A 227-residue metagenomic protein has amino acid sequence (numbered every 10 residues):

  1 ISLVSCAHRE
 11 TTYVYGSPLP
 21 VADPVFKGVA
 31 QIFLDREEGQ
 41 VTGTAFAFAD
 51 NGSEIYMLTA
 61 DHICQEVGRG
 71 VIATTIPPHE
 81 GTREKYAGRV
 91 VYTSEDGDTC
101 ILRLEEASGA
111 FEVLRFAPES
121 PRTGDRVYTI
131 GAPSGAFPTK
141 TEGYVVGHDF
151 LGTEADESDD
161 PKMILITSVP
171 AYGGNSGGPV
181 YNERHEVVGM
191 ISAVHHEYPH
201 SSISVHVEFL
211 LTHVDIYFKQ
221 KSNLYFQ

Functional and structural regions predicted by a protein language model:
L3-S5: C-terminal motif of bacterial Sec signal peptides marking the signal peptidase cleavage site
H8-R9, F48-D96, A193: Catalytic-histidine neighborhood of serine endopeptidases, predominantly the chymotrypsin-like S1/PA family
R9-P20, G70-I72, V187-Q227: C-terminal cap/linker of serine protease catalytic domains
Y13, S17-V21, F46-F48, R89-V91 (+1 more regions): Active-site substrate-binding loop(s) of clan PA
S17-P18, V29-M57, K85-Y86, G177 (+1 more regions): A conserved glycine-rich beta-strand in the N-terminal activation segment of trypsin-fold
F46, P170-I191: Catalytic nucleophile loop of clan PA
H79, V91-D98, H148-L165: Gly/Ser-enriched beta-turn/beta-hairpin loop segments
E112-K162, A171-N175, I191-S202: Flexible, gly/ser-rich surface segments that form the specificity/activation loops bordering the active-site cleft
